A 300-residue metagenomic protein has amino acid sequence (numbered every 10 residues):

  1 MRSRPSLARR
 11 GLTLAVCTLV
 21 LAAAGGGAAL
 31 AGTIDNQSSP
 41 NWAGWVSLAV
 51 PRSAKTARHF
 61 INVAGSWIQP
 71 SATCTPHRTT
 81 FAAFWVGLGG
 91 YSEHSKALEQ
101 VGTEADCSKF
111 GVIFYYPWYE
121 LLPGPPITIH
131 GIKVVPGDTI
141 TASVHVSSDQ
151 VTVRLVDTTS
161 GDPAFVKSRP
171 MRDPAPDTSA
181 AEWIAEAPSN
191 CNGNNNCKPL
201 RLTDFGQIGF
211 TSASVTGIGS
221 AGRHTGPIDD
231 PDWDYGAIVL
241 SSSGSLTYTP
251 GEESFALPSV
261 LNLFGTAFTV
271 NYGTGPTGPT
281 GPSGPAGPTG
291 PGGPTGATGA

Functional and structural regions predicted by a protein language model:
R2-A15: Bacterial N-terminal signal peptides that target proteins for export
R4-L7, L48, K96, G284: Compositionally biased regions
L14-A24: Bacterial N-terminal signal peptides
A24, G32, T295-A300: Intrinsically disordered low-complexity regions specifically enriched for long asparagine
L30-P276: Exposed, interaction-prone regions of secreted/extracellular proteins
G275-G299: Collagen/collagen-like triple-helix recognition
